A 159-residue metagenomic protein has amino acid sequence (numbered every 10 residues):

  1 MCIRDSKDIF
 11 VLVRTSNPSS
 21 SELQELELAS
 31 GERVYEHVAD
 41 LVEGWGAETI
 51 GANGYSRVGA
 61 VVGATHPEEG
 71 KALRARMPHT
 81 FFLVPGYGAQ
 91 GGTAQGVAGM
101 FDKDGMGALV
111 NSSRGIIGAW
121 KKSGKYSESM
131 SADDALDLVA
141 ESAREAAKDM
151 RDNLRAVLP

Functional and structural regions predicted by a protein language model:
R4-V58: Conserved anion-binding
D5-S6, L28-R33, H79-F82, F101-D104 (+1 more regions): Short, low-complexity, polar/charged sequence segments that are solvent-exposed and flexible
L26-R33, A60-A64, D134, E141: A short glycine-/small-residue-rich loop at the edge of a beta-strand within enzyme catalytic domains
A39, E43, G70, A94 (+1 more regions): Generic structural signal for well-ordered alpha-helices, preferentially at hydrophobic/aromatic core positions
V42-A47, L73-M77, R151, R155: Surface-exposed amphipathic alpha-helices with a cationic face
A60, A64-N111, G115-K125: A C-terminal functional module that forms or caps the active site or interfaces directly with catalytic machinery
V97-K103, G118-P159: C-terminal helical cap(s) of enzyme catalytic domains, especially alpha/beta-barrels
